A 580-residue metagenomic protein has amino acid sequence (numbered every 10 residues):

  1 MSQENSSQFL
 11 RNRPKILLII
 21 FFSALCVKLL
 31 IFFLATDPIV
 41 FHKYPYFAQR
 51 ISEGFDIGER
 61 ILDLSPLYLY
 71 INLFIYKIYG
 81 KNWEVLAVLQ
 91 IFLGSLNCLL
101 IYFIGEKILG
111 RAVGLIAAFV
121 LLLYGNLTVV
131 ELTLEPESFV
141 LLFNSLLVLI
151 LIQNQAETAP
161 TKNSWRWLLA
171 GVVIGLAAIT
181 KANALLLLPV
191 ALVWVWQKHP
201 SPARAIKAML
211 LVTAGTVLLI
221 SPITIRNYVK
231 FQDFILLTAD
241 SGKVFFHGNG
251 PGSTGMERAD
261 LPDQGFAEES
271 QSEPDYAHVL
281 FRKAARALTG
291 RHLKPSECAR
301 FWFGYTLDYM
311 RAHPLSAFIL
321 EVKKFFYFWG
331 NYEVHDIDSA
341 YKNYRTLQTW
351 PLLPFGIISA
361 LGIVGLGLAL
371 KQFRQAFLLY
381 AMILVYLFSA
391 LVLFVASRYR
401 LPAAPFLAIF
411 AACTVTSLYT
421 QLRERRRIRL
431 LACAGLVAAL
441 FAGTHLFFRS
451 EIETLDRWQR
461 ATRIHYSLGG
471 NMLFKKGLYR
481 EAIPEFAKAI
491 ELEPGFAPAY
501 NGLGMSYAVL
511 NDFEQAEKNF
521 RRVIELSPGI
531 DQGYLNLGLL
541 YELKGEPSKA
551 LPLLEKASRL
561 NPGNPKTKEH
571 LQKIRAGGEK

Functional and structural regions predicted by a protein language model:
P14-K15, L96-L123, L141-L142, S164 (+1 more regions): Transmembrane-helix signature of polytopic, membrane-embedded enzymes that assemble or transfer cell-envelope glycans
L25, L73, A117-A118, W165-K181 (+2 more regions): Membrane-interface alpha helices of multi-pass inner-membrane proteins
L34-F47, I57-I71, G80-E84, F234-T238 (+4 more regions): Extracytoplasmic catalytic/substrate-binding loops of multi-pass membrane glycan-assembly enzymes
I39, D63, L67-Y68, V85-L93 (+4 more regions): Multi-pass, polyprenyl lipid-linked donor-dependent membrane glycosyltransferases
E84-V85, R291, F301-W302, D308-L379: Membrane-interface anchor segments at the N-terminal boundary of transmembrane helices in multi-pass membrane enzymes
V88-L109, L146, I150, A360-G367: Transmembrane-helix motifs of polytopic, lipid-linked glycan transferases
L147-W167, V195-H199, F373, L478 (+1 more regions): Membrane-interface transmembrane helices that cradle and orient dolichyl/undecaprenyl
L236-K323: Membrane-proximal stem/loop segments at transmembrane-domain junctions that anchor or position
